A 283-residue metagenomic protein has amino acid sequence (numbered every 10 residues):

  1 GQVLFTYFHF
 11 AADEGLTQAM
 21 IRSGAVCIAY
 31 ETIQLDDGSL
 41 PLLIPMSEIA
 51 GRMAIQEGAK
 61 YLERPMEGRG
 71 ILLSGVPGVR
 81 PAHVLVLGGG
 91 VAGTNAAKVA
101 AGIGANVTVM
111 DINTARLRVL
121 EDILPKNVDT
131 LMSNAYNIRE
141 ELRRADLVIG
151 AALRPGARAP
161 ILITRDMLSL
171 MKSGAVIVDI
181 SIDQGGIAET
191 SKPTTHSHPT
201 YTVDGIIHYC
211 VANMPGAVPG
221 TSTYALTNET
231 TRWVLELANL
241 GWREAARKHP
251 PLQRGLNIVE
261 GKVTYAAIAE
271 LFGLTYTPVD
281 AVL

Functional and structural regions predicted by a protein language model:
G1-P45: Hydrophobic alpha-helical hairpins/lids featuring a short glycine-rich hinge
G1-Q2, R22-A25, K172-A175, D204-I206: A short helix->loop->beta-strand "cap" motif at the edges of active sites that frequently abuts
H9-F10, A25, T32-L35, I112-T114 (+4 more regions): Short, ordered loop/turn segments at secondary-structure junctions
T17, I55, A96-A97, L117 (+2 more regions): Generic hydrophobic/aromatic pocket-lining and core-packing "Φ" positions
E31-L72, I182, I187-L283: Adenosine-phosphate binding glycine-rich loop
P65-G150: Glycine-rich phosphate/diphosphate-binding loop of Rossmann-like nucleotide-binding domains
D122-D204: Rossmann-like adenosine-cofactor binding region
